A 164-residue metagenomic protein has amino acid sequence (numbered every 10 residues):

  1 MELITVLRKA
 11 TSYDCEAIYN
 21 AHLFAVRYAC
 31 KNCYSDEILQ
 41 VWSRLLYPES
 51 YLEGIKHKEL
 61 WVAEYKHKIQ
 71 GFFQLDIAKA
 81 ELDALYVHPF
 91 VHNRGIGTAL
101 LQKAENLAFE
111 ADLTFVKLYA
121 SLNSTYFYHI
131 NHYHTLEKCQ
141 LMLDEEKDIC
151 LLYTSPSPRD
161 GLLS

Functional and structural regions predicted by a protein language model:
M1-Y13: Conserved N-terminal entry element of GNAT/NAT acetyltransferase domains
S12, N20-F90, L101-K103, L122-N123: Acetyl-CoA-dependent GNAT
G95: Glycine-rich phosphate-binding loop
A99-F115: Conserved acyl-CoA
F115-Y119, H134-L152: Conserved catalytic-core motifs of GNAT/GCN5-like acyltransferases
Y128-H129, Y133, T154: Conserved active-site tyrosine of GNAT-family acetyltransferases
Y153-S164: Single conserved hydrophobic/aromatic residue that forms the stacking wall/gate of nucleotide- or nucleobase-binding
